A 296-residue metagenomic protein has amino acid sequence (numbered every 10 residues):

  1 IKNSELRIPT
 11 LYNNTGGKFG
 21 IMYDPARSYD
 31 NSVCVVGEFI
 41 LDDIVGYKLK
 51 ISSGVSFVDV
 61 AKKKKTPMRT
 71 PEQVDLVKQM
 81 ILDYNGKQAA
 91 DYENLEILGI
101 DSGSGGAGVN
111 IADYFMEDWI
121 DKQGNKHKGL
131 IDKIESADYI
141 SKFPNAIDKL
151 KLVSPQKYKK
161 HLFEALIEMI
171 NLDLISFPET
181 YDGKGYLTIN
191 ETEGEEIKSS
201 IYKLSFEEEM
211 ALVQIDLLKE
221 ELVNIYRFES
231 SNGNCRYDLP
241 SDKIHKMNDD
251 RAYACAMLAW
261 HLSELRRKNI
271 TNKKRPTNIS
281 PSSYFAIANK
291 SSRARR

Functional and structural regions predicted by a protein language model:
I1-A137, K160, E164, S176-R296: RNase H-like, metal-dependent nuclease domains and their acidic two-metal-ion catalytic environment used
Y139-N145: Surface-exposed loop-to-helix/strand elements on domain peripheries
A146-A165, M169: Conserved RecA-like P-loop NTPase helicase motor core
